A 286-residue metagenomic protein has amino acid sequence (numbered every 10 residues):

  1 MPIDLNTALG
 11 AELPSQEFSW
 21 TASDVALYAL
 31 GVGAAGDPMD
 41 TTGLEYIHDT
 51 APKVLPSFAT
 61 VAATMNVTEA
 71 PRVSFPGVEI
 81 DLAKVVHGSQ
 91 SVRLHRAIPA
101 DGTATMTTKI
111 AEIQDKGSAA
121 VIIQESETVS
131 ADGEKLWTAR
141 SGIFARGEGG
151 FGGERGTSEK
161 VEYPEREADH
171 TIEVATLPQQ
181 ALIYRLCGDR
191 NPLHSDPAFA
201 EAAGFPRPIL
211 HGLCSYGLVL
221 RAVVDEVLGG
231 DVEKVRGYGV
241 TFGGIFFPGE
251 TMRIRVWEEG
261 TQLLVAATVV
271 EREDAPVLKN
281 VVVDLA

Functional and structural regions predicted by a protein language model:
M1-P14, V85-I172, P248-G249, R253-A286: HotDog/MaoC-like acyl-thioester-processing domains
M1-T103: Hydrophobic, proline/glycine-rich low-complexity stretches
P2-I47, V161-S215, A222-D225: A contiguous, surface-exposed recognition patch within enzymatic or periplasmic domains that forms
N6-T7, A63-M65, E69-V73, K84-G88 (+7 more regions): A short linear-motif detector with a strong N-terminal bias
A8, E12, E17-S19, G43-Y46 (+16 more regions): Residue-level preference for alpha-helix termini and adjacent loops
T21, M65-R72, G142-E148, T176-L186: Phosphate-binding glycine-rich loops and adjacent basic patches that engage nucleotide phosphates, nucleic-acid
A198-L278, V282, A286: Catalytic-pocket segment enriched in acidic/His residues
